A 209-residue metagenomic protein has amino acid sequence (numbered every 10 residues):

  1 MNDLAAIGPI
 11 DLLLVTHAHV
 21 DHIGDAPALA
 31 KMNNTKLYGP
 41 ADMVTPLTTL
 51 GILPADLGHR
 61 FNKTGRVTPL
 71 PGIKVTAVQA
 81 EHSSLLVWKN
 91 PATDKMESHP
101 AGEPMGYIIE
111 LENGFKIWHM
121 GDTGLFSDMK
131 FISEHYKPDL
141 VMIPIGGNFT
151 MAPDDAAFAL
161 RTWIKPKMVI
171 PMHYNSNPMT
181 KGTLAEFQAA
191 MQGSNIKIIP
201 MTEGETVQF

Functional and structural regions predicted by a protein language model:
M1-H19, G24-K31, P54, S84-S98 (+1 more regions): Pre-active-site segment of Zn-dependent metallo-hydrolases
I10-A18, Y38-A41, I117-T123, M142-G146 (+2 more regions): Active-site neighborhood of phospho(di)ester-bond hydrolases with catalytic His/Asp-centered motifs
V20-G24, V44-L47, G65-V67, S84-L85 (+4 more regions): Active-site environment of divalent metal-dependent phosphoester hydrolases
P27, Y38-A41, D56-G65, T76-S84: Glycine/small-residue-rich loop that forms an oxyanion/phosphate-binding "nest" at active or ligand-binding sites
K31-K36, F115-I117: Short active-site oxyanion
K36, G51-P69, A157-F209: Binuclear metal-ion centers of metallo-dependent hydrolases, dominated by the metallo-beta-lactamase
R66-T76, E110-I117, F209: Beta-strand-turn-beta hairpins that frame and shape the catalytic cleft of phosphate-ester-processing enzymes
D94-T162, E186: Active-site-proximal loop/helix segments of hydrolase catalytic cores
